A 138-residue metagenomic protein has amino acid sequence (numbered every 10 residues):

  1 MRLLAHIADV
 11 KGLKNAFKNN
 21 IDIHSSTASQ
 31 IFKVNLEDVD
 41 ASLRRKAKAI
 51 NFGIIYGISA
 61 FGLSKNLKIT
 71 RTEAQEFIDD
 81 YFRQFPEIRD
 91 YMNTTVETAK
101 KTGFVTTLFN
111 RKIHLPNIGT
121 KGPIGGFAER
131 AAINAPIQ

Functional and structural regions predicted by a protein language model:
M1-Q138: Conserved catalytic core of nucleotide polymerization and phosphodiester-bond processing enzymes
